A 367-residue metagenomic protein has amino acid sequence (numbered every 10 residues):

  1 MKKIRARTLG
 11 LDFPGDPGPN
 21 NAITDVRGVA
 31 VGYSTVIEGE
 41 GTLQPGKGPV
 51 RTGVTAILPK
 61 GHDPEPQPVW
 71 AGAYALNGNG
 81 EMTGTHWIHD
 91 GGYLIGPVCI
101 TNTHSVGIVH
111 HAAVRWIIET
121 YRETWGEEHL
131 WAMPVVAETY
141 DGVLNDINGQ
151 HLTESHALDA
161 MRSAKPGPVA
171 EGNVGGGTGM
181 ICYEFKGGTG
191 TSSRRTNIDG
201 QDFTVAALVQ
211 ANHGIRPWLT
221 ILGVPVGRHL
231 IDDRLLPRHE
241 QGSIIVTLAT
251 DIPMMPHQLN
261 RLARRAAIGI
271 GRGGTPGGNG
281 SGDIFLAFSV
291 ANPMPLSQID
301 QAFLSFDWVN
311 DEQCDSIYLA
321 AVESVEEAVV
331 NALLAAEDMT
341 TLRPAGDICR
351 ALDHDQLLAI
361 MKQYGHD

Functional and structural regions predicted by a protein language model:
M1-D367: Alpha/propeptide regions of enzymes that mature by internal proteolysis
